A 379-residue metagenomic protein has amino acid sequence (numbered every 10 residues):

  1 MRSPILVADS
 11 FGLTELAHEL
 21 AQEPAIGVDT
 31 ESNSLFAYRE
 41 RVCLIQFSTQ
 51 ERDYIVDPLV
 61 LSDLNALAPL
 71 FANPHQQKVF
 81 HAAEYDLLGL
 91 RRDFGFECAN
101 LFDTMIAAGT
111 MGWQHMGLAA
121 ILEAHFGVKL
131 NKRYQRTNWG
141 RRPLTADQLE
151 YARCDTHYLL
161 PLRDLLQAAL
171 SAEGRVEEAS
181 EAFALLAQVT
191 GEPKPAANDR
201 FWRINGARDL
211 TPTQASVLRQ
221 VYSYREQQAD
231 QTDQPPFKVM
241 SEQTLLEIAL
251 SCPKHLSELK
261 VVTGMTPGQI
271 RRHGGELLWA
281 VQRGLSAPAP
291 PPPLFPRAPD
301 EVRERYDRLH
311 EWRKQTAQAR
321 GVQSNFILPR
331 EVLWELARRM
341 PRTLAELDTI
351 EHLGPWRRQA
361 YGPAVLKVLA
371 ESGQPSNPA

Functional and structural regions predicted by a protein language model:
M1-I26, T30: N-terminal accessory regions of nucleic-acid-interacting proteins
P4, Q46, E51-L160, D164-Q167 (+1 more regions): Active-site-proximal helix-loop-helix substrate-binding element of RNase H-like nuclease domains
D9, A82-A83, S241, P329: Helix N-cap/beta->alpha junction signal
G27, F36, L44-F47: Non-catalytic, usually N-terminal nucleic-acid engagement modules in DNA/RNA processing proteins
S32-R39: Single-stranded nucleic-acid-binding OB-fold domains
R39-R41, M340: A short, glycine/Asx- and small/polar-enriched loop/turn that sits immediately N-terminal to a beta-strand
A146, T156, L162-A379: Accessory DNA-binding and partner-docking regions appended to nucleic-acid-acting proteins, especially the terminal
